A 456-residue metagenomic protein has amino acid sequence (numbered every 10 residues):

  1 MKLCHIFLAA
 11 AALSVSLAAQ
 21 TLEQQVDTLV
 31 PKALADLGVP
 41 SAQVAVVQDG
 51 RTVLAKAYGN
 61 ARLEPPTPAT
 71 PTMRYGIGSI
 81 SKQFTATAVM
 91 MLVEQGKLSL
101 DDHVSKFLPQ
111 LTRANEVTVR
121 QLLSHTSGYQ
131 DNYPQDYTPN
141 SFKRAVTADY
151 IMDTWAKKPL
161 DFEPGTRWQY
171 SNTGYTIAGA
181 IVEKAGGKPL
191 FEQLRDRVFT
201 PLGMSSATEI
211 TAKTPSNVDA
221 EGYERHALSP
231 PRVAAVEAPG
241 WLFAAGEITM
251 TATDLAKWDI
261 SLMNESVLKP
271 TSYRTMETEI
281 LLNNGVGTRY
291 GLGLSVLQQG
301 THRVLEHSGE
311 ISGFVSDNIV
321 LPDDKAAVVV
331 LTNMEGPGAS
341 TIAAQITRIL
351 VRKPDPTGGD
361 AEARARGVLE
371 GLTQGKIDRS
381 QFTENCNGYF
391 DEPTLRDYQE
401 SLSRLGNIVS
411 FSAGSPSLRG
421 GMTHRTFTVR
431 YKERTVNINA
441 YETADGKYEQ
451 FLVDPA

Functional and structural regions predicted by a protein language model:
H5-S16: Bacterial N-terminal signal peptides
T21-I77, K97-D102, K157, H302 (+1 more regions): Short, conserved catalytic-motif segment at the N-terminal edge
D27-V30, V44, G50, R74-D101 (+3 more regions): Active-site SXXK
R62, N115-S312, D317: Short, surface-exposed loop or secondary-structure junction motifs that flank catalytic or metal-binding residues
E306-H307, D317-N333, V436-N439, Y448-D454: Short, well-ordered beta-strand elements
V330-T394: Short, gly/Ser/Thr-rich active-site loops of penicillin-recognizing serine hydrolases
K376-G420: Short solvent-exposed beta->alpha transition segments
P416-A456: Exposed beta-sheet edge and beta->alpha loop/turn motif
